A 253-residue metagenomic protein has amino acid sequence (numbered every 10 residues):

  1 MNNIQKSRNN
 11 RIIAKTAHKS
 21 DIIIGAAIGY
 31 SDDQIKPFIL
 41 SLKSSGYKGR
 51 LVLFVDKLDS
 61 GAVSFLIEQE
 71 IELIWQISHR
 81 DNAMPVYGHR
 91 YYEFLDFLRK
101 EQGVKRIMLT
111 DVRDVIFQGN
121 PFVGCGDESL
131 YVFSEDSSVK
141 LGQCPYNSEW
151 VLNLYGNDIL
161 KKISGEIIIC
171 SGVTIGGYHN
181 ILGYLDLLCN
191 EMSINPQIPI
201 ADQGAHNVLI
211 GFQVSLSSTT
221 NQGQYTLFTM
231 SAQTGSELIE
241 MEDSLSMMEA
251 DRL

Functional and structural regions predicted by a protein language model:
M1-H89, D96-V104, H179: N-terminal anchoring/stem segment of glycosyltransferases
D32-I35, Y91, D114, S171 (+2 more regions): Generic preference for well-ordered alpha-helical elements
V52-F54, R106-D111, Y131-F133, I175 (+1 more regions): A structural signal for short, well-ordered beta-strand segments and their strand-loop junctions that often border
G61-V63, V115-G119, G124-C125, V139-G142 (+3 more regions): Short catalytic/ligand-binding loop motif for oxyanion handling, primarily in non-cytosolic enzymes, centered on
E70-Y91, T234-R252: Active-site donor-binding segments of glycosyltransferases and PAPS-dependent sulfotransferases
E93-Y146: GT-A fold catalytic core of metal-dependent nucleotide-sugar glycosyltransferases, centered on the diacidic
S148-G165: Short, flexible, basic/aromatic active-site loop/helix in glycosyltransferases
K162-L253: Catalytic core and acceptor-binding pocket of nucleotide-sugar-dependent glycosyltransferases
